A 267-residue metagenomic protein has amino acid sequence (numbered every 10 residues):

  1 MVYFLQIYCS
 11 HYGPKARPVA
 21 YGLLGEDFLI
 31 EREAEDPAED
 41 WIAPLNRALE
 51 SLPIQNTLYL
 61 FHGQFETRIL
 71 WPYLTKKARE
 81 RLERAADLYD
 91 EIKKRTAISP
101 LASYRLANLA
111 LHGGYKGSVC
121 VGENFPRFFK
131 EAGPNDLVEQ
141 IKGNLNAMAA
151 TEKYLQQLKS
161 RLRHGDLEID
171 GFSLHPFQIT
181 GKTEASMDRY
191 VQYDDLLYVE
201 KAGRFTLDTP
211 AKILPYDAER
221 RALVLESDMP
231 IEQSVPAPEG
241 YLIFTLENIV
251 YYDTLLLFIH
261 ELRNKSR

Functional and structural regions predicted by a protein language model:
M1-L52, Y190-V191, A202: Conserved RNase H-like, two-metal-ion catalytic cores of nucleic-acid enzymes
Q6-Y8, E66, D87, A147: Acidic active-site catalytic centers that drive phospho-/nucleotidyl reactions and related ester hydrolyses
D27-R105, L255-R267: Conserved DEDDh/DEDDy metal-dependent 3′-5′ exonuclease domain
Q55, G63-Q64, L106-N124, K201-G203: A broadly tuned preference for mixed-charge, low-complexity surface segments
L109-I169: Acidic, Mg2+-coordinating catalytic module of metal-dependent nucleases/exonucleases that use a two-metal-ion mechanism
G165-R267: Polyanion-binding interface signature
